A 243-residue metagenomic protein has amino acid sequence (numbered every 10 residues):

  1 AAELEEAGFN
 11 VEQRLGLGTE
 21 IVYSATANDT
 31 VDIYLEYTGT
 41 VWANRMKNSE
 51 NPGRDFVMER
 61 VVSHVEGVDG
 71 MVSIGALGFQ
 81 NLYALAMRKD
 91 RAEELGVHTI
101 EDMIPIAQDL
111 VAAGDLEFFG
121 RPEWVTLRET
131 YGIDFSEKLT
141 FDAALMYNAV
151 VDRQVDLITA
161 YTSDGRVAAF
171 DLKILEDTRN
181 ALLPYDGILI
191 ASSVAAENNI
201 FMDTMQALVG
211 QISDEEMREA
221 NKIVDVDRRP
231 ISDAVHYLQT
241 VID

Functional and structural regions predicted by a protein language model:
A1-F9, I100-D109, A113-L139, Y237-V241: Ligand-binding cleft/hinge of the Venus flytrap
E12-S24, S136-N148: Short helix-initiation/N-cap motifs at beta->coil->alpha
L15-V31, T38-N44: Acidic helix-start/capping segments at beta-turn-to-alpha-helix junctions
A27-E36, A107-V111, L145, A149-A160: Alpha-to-beta junction loops
R45-I74, D152-Q154, R166-R179: Ligand-binding "clamshell"
D55-A112, G210-D214: A conserved helix-loop-strand patch within extracytoplasmic ligand-binding domains of the periplasmic binding
Y83-E93, Y185-N199: A bilobed periplasmic-binding-protein/Venus flytrap-type ligand-binding module shared by bacterial periplasmic
F118, R128-E129, D203-D243: An extracytoplasmic/periplasmic, membrane-proximal ligand-sensing/linker region
